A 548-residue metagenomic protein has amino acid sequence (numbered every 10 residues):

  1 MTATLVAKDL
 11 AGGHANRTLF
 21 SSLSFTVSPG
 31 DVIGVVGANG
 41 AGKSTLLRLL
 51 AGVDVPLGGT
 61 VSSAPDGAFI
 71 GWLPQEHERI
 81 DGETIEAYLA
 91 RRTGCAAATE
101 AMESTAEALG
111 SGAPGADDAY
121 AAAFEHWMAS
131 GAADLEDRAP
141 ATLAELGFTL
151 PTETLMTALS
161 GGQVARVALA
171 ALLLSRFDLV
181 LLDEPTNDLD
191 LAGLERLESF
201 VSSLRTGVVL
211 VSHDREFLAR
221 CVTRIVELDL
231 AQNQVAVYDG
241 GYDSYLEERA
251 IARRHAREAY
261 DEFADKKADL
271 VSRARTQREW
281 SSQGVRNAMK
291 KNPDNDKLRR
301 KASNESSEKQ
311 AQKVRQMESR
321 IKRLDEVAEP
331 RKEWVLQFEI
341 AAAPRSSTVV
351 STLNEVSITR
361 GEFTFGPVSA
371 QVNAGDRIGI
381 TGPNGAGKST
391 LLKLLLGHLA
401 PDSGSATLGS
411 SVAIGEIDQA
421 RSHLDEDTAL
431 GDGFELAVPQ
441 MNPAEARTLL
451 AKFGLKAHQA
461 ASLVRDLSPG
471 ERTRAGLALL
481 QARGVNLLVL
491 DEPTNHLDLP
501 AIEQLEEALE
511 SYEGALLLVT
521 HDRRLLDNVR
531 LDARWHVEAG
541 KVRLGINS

Functional and structural regions predicted by a protein language model:
M1-E258, A341-S548: ABC ATP-binding cassette signature C-motif
A108, G115-A141, R257-T364: Flexible nucleotide-interacting loop at or near the entrance of a catalytic core
